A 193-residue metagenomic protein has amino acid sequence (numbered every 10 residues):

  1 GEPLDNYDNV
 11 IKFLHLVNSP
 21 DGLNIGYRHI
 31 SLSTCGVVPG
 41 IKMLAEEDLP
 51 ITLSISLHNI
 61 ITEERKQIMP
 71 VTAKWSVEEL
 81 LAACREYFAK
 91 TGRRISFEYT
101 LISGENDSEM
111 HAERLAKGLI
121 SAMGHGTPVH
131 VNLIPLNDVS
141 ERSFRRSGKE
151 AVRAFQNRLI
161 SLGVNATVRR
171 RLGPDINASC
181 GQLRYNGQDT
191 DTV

Functional and structural regions predicted by a protein language model:
G1-L162, A166: Conserved AdoMet/S-adenosylmethionine-binding subsite of the radical SAM
S161, R171-V193: Radical SAM enzyme core and accessory elements
